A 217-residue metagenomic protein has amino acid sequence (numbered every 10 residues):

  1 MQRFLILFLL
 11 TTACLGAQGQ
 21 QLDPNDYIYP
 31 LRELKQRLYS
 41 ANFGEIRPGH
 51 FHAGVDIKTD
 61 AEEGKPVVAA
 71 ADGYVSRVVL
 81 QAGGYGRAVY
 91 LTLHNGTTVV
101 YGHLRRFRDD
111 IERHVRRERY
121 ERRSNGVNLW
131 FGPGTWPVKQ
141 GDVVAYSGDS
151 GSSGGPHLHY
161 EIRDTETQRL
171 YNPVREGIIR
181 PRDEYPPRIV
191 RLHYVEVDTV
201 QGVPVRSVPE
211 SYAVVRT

Functional and structural regions predicted by a protein language model:
F4-A13: Sec-dependent N-terminal signal peptides
A17-A88, T92-N95, N125-V127, F131-G134 (+3 more regions): Surface-exposed, glycine-biased beta-strand/turn segments
Y39, Y101, V144, H159: Short alpha-helical segments in extracytoplasmic peptidoglycan/chitin-binding modules and envelope-associated proteins
L93, I162-D164: Residue-level signal for short segments within beta-strands and strand-turn junctions of well-structured beta-sheet
G102-Q140: Aromatic/His-enriched, Gly/Pro-containing loop or helix-boundary segments that lie immediately adjacent to catalytic
G155-I162: Histidine-centered catalytic micro-motifs
